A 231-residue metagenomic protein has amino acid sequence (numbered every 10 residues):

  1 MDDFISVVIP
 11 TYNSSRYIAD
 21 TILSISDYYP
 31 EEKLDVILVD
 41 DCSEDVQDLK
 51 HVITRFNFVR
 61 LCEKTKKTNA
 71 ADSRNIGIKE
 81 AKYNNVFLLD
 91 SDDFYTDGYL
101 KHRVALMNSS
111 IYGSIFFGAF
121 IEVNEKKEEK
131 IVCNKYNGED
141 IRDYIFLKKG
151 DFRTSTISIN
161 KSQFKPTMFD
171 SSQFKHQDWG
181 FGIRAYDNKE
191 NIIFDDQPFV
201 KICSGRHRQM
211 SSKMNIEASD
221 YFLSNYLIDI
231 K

Functional and structural regions predicted by a protein language model:
D3-S6, S24, D35, G180: Cell-envelope/extracellular polymer assembly enzymes that use nucleotide-activated donors
S14-D27: Short, well-formed alpha-helical segments that are part of the catalytic scaffolds of diverse glycosyltransferases
D40-L49, D90: A conserved acidic beta->alpha catalytic loop
F56, K67, D72, K101-Q163 (+2 more regions): Flexible acidic/His/Gly-enriched loops in nucleotide-sugar-dependent glycosyltransferase catalytic domains
K64-A81: Glycine-rich, basic loop-to-helix element that forms the pyrophosphate-binding segment of sugar-nucleotide handling
V86: Short aromatic/hydrophobic "clamp" motif used to bind/position activated sugar donors
Q173-F174, K189-N191, D195-I230: Nucleotide-sugar-dependent glycosyltransferase catalytic core
F174-F181: Acidic donor-binding loop at a coil-to-helix junction in glycosyltransferase catalytic cores that engages
